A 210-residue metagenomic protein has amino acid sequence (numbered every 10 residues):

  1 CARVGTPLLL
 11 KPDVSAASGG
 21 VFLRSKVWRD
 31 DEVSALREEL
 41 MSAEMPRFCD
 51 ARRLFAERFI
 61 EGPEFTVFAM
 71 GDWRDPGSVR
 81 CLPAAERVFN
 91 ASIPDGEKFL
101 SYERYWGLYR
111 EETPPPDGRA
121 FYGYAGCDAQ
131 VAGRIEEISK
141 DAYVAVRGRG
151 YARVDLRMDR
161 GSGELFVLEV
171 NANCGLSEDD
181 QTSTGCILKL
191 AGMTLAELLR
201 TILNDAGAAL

Functional and structural regions predicted by a protein language model:
C1-L10, R80-A84: Acidic/histidine-enriched active-site and ligand-binding environments that engage anionic O-linkages
P7-E39, E64: Glycine-rich phosphate-binding loop of ATP-grasp-fold ATP-dependent ligases
L8-L9, R53-A56, Y151-R153: A short linear hydrophobic-aromatic micro-motif
D13, E57-F59, Y143-R147: Short Gly/Pro-enriched turn/cap motifs at secondary-structure boundaries
A16, V88-A91, R160, C174-L176: Feature marks short, surface-exposed loop/turn motifs that line or immediately flank catalytic pockets and channel
R29-D117, G126-Q130, R134-E137, L165-F166: Phosphate-binding site of ATP-dependent enzymes
P76, A120, A125-L210: ATP-dependent carboxylate activation and anion-phosphoryl transfer catalytic cores that bind Mg-ATP to form
